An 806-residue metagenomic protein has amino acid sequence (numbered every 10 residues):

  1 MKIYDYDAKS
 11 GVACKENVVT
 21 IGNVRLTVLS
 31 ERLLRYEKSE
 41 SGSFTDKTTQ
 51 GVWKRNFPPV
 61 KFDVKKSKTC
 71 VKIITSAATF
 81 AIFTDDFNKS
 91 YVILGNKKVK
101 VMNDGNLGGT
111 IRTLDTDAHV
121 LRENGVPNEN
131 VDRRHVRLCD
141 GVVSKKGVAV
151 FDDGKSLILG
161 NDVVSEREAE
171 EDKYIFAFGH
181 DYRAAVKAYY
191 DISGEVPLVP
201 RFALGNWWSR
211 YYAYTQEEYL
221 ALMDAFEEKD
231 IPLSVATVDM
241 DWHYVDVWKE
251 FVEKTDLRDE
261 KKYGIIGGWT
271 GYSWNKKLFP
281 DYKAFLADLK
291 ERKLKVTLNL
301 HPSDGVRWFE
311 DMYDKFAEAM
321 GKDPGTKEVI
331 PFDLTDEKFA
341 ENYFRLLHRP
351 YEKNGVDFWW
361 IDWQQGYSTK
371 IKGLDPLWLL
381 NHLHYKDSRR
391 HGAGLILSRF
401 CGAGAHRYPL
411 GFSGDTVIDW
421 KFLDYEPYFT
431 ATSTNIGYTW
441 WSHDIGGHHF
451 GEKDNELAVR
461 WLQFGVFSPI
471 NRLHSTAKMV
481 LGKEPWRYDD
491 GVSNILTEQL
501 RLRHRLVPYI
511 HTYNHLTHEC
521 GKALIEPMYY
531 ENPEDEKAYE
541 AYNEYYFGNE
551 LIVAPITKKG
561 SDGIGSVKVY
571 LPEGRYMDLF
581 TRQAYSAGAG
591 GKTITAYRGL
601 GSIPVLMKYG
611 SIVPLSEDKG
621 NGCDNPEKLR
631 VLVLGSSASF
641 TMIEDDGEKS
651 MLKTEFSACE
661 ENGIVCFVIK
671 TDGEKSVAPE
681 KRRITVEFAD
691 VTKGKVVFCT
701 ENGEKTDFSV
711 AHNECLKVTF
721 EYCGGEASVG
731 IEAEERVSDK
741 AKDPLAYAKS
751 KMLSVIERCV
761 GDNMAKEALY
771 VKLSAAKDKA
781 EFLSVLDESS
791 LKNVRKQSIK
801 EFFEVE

Functional and structural regions predicted by a protein language model:
Y4, L29-K68: A low-complexity, Ser/Thr/Gly/Pro-enriched, surface-exposed linker/loop concept that marks segments flanking
V18, R25, L33-L34, K72 (+21 more regions): Beta-sheet entry/capping signal
L26, L34-Y36, I73-F80, I552-P555 (+1 more regions): Short, well-ordered beta-strand segments enriched in hydrophobic/aromatic residues
K47-K61, K322, D578-L600, V697-F720: Solvent-exposed beta-strand/loop surfaces of large extracellular or lumenal domains
V60-A203, R210-Y211, M223-E228, Y597-E617 (+1 more regions): Catalytic and substrate-binding clefts that recognize carbohydrates or anionic sugar/phosphate headgroups
I93-L94, M102, P232-L496, E531-P533 (+2 more regions): Aromatic- and carboxylate-enriched substrate-binding clefts and catalytic-loop regions of carbohydrate-active enzymes
A405-G411, E426-F429, S433-H443, F450-V665 (+1 more regions): Catalytic core of carbohydrate-active enzymes
G548-E550, N621-E788, N793-V794, E801-E804: Beta-rich accessory regions
